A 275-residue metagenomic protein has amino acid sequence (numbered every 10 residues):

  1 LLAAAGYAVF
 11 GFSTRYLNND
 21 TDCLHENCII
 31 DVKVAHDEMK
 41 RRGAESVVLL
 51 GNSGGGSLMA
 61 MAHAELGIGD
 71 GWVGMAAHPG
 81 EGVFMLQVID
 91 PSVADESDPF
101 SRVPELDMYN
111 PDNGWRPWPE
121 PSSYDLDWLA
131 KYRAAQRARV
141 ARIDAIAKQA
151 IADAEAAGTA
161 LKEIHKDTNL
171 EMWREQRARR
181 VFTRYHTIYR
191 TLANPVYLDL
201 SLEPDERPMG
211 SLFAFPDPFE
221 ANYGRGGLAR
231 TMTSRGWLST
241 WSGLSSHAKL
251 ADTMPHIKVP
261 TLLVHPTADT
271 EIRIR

Functional and structural regions predicted by a protein language model:
L1-N19: Conserved alpha/beta-hydrolase
D22-R42, M61: Alpha/beta-hydrolase active-site loop
H36, K40-G54: Alpha/beta-hydrolase fold nucleophile elbow
G56-G67, W72: Short glycine-enriched nucleophile-adjacent loop and the immediately C-terminal alpha-helix near the catalytic center
V73-F84: Active-site nucleophile loop of the alpha/beta-hydrolase fold
D107-D252: Alpha/beta-hydrolase
R174, T270-I274: Conserved alpha/beta-hydrolase "acid-adjacent" motif
I257, L263-H265, D269: Short beta-strand/loop motif that positions the catalytic acidic residue of the alpha/beta-hydrolase fold
